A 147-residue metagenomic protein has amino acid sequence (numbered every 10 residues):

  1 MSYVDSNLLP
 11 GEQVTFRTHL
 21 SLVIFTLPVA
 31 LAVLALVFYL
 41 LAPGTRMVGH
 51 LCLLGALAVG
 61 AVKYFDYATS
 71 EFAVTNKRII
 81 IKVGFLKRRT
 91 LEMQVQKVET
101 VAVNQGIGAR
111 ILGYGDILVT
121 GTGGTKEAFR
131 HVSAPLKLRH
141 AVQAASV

Functional and structural regions predicted by a protein language model:
M1-V147: N-terminal basic, Ser/Thr-rich segments that initiate or prime the first beta/alpha elements at protein or domain
